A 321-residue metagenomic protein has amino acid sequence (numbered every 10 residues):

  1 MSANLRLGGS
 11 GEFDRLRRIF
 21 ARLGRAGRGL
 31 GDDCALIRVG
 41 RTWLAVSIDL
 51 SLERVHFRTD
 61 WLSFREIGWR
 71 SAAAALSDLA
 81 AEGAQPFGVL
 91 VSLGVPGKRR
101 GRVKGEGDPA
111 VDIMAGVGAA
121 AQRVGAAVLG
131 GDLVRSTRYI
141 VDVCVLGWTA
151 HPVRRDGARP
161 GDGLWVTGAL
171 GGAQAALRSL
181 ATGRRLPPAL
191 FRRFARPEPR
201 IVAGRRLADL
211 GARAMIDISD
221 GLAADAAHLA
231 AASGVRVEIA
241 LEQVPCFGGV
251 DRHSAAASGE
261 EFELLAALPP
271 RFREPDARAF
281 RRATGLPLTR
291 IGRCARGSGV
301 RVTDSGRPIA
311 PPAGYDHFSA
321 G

Functional and structural regions predicted by a protein language model:
M1-A21, L62, G97-L129, V134-V141 (+2 more regions): Glycine-/charge-enriched secondary-structure boundary and capping motifs
M1-S63, E82, V91, G118-A120 (+1 more regions): Extreme N-terminal cap/leader segments of soluble proteins
D33, D162-G163, E261-L264: Short, surface-exposed beta-edge/turn micro-motifs
A45-I48, R154-R206: Short, acidic (Asp/Glu-rich) active-site segment that either coordinates a divalent metal cofactor
F64-L90, D112-R123, V202, A224-L229: Small-aliphatic-rich amphipathic alpha-helix that forms the alpha element of a beta-alpha
G88-S92, I239-E242: Beta-strand segments within the central parallel beta-sheet cores of soluble alpha/beta enzyme folds
T149-V153: Short alpha-helix capping/helix-loop boundary micro-motifs
